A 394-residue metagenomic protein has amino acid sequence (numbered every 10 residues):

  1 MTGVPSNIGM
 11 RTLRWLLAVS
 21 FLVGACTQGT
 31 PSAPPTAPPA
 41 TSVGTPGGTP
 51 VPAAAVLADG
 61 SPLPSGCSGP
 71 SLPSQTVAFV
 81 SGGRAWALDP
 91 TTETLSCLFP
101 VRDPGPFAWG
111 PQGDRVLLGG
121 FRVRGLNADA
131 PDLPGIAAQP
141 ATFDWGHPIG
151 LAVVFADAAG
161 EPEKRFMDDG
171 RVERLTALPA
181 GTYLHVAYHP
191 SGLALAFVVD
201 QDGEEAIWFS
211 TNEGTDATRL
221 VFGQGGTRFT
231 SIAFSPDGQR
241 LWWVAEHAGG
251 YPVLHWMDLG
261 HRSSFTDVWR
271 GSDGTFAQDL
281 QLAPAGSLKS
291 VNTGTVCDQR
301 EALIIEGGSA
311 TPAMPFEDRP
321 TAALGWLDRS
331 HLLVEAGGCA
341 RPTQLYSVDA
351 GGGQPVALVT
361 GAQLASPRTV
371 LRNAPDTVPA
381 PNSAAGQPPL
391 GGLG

Functional and structural regions predicted by a protein language model:
M1-M10: N-terminal secretory signal peptides that target proteins for export/translocation
R11-A18: Sec-dependent signal peptide recognition, specifically the positively charged N-region followed immediately by
A18-F21, P131: Enrichment for repetitive, rod-forming helical segments
V23-A25: C-terminal motif of bacterial Sec signal peptides marking the signal peptidase cleavage site
Q28-G394: Sequence signature of WD/YWTD-type beta-propeller architectures
